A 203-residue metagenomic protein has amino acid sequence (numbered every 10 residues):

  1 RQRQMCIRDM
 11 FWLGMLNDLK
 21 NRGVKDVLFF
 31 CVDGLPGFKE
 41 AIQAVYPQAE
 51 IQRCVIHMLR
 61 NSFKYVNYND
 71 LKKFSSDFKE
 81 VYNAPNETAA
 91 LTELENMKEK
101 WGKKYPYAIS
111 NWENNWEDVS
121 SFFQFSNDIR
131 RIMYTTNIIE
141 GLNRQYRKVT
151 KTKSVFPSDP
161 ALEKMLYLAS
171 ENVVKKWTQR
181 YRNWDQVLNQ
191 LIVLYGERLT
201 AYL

Functional and structural regions predicted by a protein language model:
Q2-I7: Short, small-residue-biased leader/transition segments that mark boundaries at the very start of proteins
R8, F30, I51-C54, V66-D70 (+3 more regions): A generic short alpha-helical patch detector that favors 3-5-residue windows in or near N-terminal regions
D9-F29: Short, basic/hydrophobic alpha-helical segments
M10, P36-E40, S110: Alpha-helical elements of the RecA-like P-loop NTPase motor core of helicases
F29-P36, A41-D77: Conserved beta-strand -> loop -> alpha-helix junction used to position metal-binding or nucleic-acid-contacting
P47, E80-L203: Acidic/histidine-rich catalytic cores and adjacent linkers of DNA breakage/strand-transfer/modification proteins
